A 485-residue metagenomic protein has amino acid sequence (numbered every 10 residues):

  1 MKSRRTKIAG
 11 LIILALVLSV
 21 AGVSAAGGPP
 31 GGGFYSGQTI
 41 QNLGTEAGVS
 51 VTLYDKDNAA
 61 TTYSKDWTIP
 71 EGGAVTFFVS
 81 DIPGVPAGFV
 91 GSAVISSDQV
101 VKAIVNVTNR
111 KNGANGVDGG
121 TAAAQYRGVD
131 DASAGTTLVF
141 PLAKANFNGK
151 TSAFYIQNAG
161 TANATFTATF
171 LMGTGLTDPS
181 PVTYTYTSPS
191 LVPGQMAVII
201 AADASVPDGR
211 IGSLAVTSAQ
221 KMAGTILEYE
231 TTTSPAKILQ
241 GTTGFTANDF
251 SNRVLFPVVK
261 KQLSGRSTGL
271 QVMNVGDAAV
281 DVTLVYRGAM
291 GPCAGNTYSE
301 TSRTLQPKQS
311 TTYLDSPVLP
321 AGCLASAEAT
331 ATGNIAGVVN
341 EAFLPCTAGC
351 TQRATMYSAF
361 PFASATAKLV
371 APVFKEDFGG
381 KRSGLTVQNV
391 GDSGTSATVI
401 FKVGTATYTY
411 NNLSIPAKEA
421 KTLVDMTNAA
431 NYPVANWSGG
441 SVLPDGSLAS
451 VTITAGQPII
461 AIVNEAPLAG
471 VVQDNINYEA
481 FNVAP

Functional and structural regions predicted by a protein language model:
K2-G10: Bacterial N-terminal signal peptides that target proteins for export
G10-S19: Bacterial N-terminal signal peptides
G22-P485: Gly/Pro-rich, tryptophan- and cysteine-flecked surface segments typical of secreted/extracellular proteins
